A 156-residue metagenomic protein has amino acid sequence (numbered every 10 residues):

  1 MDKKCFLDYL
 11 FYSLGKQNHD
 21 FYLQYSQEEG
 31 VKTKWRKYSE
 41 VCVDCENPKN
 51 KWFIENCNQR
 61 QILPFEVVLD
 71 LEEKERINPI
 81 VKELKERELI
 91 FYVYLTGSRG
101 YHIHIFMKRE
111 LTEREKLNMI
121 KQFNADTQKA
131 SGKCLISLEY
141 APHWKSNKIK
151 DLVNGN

Functional and structural regions predicted by a protein language model:
M1-V67, E75-N78, A125, S131-N156: DNA replication initiation on ssDNA origins
E66-L69, V81, I90-E113, L135-E139: Histidine-centered divalent-metal-coordination microenvironment in nucleic-acid enzymes
E72-E73, H104-R109, L152-N156: Secondary-structure transition/turn motif
K74-E88: Short amphipathic alpha-helix segments
K74-I77, T112-K116: Generic alpha-helical secondary structure
K85-F91, Q122-A125: Structural alpha-beta junctions
R114-N124: Short amphipathic alpha-helices in soluble, non-transmembrane regions that often serve as interface/regulatory elements
